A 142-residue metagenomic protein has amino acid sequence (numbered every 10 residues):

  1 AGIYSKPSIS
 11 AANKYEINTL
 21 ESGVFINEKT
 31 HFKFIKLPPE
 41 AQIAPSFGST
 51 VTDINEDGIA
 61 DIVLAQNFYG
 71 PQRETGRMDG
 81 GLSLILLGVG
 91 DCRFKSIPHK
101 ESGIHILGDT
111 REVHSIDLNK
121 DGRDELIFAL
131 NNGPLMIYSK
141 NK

Functional and structural regions predicted by a protein language model:
A1-K142: Beta-propeller-forming repeat regions
